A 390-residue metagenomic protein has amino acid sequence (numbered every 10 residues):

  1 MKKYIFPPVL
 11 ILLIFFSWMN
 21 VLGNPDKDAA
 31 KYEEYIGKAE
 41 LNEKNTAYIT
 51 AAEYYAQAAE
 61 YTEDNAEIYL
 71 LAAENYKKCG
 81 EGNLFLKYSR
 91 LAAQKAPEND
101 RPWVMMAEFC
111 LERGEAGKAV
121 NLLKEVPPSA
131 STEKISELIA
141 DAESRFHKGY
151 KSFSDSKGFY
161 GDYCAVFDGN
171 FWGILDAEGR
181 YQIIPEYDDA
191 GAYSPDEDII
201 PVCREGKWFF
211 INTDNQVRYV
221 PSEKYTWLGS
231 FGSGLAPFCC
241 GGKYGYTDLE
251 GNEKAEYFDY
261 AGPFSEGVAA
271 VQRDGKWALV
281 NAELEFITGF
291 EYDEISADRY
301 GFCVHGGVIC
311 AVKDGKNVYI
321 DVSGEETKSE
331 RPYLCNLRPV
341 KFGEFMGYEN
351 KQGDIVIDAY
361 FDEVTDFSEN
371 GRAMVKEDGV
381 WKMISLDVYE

Functional and structural regions predicted by a protein language model:
M1-L10: N-terminal Sec-pathway targeting helices
I11-A29: Bacterial Sec-dependent signal peptides at the C-terminal "C-region" and cleavage site
P25-E63, E67-E390: Residue-level detector of conserved, function-critical positions
